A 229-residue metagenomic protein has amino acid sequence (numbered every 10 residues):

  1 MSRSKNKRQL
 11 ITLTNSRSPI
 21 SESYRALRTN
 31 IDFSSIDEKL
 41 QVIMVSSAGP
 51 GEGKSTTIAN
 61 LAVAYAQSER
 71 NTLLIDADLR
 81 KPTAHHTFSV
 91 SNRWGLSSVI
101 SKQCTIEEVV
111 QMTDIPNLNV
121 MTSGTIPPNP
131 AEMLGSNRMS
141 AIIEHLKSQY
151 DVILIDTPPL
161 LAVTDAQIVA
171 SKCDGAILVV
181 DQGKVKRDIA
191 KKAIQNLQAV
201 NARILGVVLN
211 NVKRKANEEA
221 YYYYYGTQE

Functional and structural regions predicted by a protein language model:
M1-E229: P-loop NTP-binding module
